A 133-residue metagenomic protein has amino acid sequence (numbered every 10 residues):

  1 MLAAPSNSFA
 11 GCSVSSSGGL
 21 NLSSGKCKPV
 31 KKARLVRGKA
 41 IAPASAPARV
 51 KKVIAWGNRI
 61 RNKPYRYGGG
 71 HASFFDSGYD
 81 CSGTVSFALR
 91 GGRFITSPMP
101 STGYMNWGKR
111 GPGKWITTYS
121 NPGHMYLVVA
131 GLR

Functional and structural regions predicted by a protein language model:
L2-Y65: Intrinsically disordered, low-complexity, Pro/Ser/Thr/Asn/Gly/Ala-rich spacer/linker segments adjacent to signal
R37-K39, G68-S73, T102-W107: Short linear capping/connector segments at secondary-structure termini
P47, D80, P100-S101: Helix N-cap and loop-to-helix transition residues
I54, S86-R133: ...with weaker cross-activation on analogous glycine-rich loops/strands in unrelated enzymes
I60-G78: Active-site nucleophile-His-acid catalytic modules used for acyl/amide transfer and hydrolysis across diverse enzymes
S73-G92: Active-site nucleophilic cysteine motif
